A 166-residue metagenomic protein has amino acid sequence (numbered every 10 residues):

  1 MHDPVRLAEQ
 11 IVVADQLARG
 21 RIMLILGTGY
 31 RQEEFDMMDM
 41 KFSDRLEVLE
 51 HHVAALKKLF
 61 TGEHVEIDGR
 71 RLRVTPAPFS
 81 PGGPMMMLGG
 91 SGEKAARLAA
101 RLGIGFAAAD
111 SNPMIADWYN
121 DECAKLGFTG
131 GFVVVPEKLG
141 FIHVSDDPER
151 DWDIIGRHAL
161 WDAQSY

Functional and structural regions predicted by a protein language model:
M1-Y166: Active-site-adjacent structural elements that line small-molecule/cofactor binding pockets in enzymes
